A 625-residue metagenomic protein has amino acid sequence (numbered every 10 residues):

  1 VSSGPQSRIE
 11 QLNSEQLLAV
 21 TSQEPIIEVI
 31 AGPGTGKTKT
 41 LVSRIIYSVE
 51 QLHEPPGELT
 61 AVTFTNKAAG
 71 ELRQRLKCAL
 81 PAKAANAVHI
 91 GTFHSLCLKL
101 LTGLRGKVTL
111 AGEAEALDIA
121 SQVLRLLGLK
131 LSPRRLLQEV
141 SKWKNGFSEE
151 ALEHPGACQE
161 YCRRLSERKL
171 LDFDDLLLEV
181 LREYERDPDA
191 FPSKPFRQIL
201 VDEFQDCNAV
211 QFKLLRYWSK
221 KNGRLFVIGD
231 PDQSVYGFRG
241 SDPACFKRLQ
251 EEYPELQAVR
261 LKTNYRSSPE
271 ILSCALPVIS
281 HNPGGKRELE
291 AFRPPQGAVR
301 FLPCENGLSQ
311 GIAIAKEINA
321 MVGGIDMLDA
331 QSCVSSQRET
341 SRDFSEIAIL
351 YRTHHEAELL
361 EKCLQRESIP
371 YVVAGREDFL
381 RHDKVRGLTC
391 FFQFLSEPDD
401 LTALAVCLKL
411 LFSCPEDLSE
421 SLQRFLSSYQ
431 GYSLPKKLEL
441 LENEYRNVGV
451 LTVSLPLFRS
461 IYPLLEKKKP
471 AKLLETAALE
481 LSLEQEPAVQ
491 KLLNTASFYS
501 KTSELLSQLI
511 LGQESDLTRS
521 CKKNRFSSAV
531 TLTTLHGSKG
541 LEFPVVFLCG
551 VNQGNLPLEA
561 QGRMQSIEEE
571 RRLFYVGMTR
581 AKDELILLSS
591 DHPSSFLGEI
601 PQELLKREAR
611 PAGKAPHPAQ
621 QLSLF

Functional and structural regions predicted by a protein language model:
R8-E24, L176, V210: N-terminal pre-P-loop "Q-motif" helix
E24-I26, I46-Y184, D189-A190, K194-P195 (+8 more regions): A basic/glycine-biased coupling hinge at the interface between accessory DNA-binding modules
V29, T35-L41, I45, E255-Q257 (+2 more regions): Helicase P-loop NTPase motor core
T35, Q205-P283, E288-R293, G554: Conserved helicase motor core of SF1/SF2 NTP-dependent helicases
G91-K99, L200-E203, I228, T353-H355 (+3 more regions): Conserved helicase core region in the C-terminal RecA-like lobe
L96, E252-Y253, P295-G297, S341-K467 (+3 more regions): ATPase/helicase motor core of nucleic-acid motors
S427, N552-F625: C-terminal accessory regions
K436-G537, L558, K582, E603-L605 (+1 more regions): Accessory C-terminal helicase-associated subdomains
